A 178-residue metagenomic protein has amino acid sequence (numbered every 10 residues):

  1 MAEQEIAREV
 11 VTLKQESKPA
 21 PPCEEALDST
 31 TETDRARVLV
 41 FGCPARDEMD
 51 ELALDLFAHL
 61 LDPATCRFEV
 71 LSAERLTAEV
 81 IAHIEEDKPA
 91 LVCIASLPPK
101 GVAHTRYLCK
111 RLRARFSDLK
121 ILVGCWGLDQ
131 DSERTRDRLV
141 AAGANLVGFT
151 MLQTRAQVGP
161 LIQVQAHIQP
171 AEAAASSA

Functional and structural regions predicted by a protein language model:
M1-E32: Long amphipathic alpha-helical segments
T30-V40: A short, charged/proline- and glycine-enriched loop that marks the coil->beta-strand transition at the N-terminal
L39-F41, E48-E51, F57-L60, L76 (+2 more regions): Hydrophobic multi-pass inner-membrane translocation pores used for secretion and envelope-lipid/glycan export
P44-E48, C125-G127: Residue-level signal for short, function-critical loop segments
D55-E69: Short helix-loop-beta junction
R75-D137: Cofactor-cradling patches in redox/metallo enzymes
D118-A178: Peripheral docking tails and interdomain loops at the edges of cofactor- or intermediate-handling domains
